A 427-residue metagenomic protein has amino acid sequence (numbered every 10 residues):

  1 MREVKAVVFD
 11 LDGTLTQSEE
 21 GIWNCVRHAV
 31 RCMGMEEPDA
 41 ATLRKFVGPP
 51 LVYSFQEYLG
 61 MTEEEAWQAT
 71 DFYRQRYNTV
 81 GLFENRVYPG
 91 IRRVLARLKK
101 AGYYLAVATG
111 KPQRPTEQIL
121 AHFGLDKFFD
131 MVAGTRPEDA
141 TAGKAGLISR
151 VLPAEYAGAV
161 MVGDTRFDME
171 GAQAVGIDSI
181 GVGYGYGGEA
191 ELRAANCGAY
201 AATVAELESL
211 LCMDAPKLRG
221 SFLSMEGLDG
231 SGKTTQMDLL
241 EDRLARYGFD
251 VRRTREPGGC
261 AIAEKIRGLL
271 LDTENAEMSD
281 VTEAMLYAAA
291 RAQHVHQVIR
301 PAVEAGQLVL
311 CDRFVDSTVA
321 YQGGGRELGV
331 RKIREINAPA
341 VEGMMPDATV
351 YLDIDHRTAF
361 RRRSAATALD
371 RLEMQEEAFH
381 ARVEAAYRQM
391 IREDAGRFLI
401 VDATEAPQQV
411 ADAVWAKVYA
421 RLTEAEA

Functional and structural regions predicted by a protein language model:
M1-K45, L59: Active-site neighborhood of HAD-like aspartate-dependent phosphohydrolases
A6, A142-E170: Conserved Lys-Pro-Asp/Glu-containing loop-to-beta segment of HAD-superfamily phosphomonoesterases, centered on
R31-M33, Y53-M61, E84, K99-A106 (+3 more regions): Substrate-recognition/cap helix-loop segment adjacent to the acidic, metal-dependent catalytic center of Asp-based
S54, R76-V80, F249-V341: ATP-dependent small-molecule kinase phosphotransfer cores that center on conserved nucleotide phosphate-binding segments
Q56-R92, Y287: Metal-dependent phosphoesterase signature
A140, S317-A385: A glycine- and Lys/Arg-enriched "phosphate-lid" helix/loop adjacent to the NTP-binding pocket of small-molecule kinases
M161-A201: Acidic, Mg2+-coordinating phosphoryl-transfer loop and its flanking beta/alpha structural elements, shared across
L211-L218, L239-E241, R357-A427: NTP-dependent small-molecule kinase module
